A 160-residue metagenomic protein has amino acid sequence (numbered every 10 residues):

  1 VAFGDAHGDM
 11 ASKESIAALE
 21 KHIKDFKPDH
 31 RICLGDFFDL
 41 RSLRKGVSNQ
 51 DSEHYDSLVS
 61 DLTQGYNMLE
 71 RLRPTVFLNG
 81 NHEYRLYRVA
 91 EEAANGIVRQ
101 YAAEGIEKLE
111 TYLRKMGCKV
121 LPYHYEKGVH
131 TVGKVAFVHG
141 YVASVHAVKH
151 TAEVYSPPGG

Functional and structural regions predicted by a protein language model:
F3, G8-L113: Core catalytic region of metal-dependent phosphoesterases/phosphodiesterases, especially metallo-beta-lactamase-like
R88-G160: Acidic, His/Gly-enriched loop-helix segments that form or flank divalent-metal centers in metallo-dependent hydrolases
